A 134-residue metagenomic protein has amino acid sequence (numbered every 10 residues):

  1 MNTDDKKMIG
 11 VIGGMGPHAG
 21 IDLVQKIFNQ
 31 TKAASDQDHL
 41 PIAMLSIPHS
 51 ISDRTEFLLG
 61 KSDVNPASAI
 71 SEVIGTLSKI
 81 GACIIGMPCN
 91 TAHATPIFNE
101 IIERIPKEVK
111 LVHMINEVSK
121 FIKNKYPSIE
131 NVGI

Functional and structural regions predicted by a protein language model:
M1-S68: N-terminal glycine-rich anion-binding loop in soluble enzyme alpha/beta folds
N2-D5, T76-I80, K120-E130: Glycine-rich phosphate/diphosphate-binding loops that line cofactor/substrate pockets in enzymes
G10, E130-I134: Conserved beta-strand elements of the Class I
G20, A94-F98, S119-K120: Short, well-ordered alpha-helical microsegments
S35-Q37, I101-K123: Short, acidic/small-residue loops that bind anionic groups at enzyme active sites
S71-V73, E117-V118: A short, well-structured juxtamembrane/interface segment
V73-K110: Helix-enriched interaction subdomains in cytosolic or periplasmic regions, typified by TIR/SEFIR signaling/NADase cores
